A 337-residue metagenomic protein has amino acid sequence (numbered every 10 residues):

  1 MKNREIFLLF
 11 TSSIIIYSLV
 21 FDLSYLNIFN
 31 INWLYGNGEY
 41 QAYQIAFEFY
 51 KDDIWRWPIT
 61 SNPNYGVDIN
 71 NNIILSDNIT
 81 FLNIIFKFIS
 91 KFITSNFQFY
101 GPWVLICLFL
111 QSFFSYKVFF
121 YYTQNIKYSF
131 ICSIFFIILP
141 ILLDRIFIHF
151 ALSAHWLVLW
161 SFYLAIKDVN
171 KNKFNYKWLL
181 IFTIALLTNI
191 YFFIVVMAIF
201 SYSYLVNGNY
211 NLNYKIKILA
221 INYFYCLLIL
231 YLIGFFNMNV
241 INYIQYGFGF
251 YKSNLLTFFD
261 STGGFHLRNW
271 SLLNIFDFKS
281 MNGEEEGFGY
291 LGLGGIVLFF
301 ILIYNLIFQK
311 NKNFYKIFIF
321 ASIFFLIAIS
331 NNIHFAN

Functional and structural regions predicted by a protein language model:
M1-F29, K217-Y223, K310-A321: Start-transfer (signal-anchor) and selected internal transmembrane alpha helices of multi-pass inner/ER membrane
I14-I15, Y223-G234, I319-N331: Hydrophobic alpha-helical membrane-insertion segments
I14-Q111, L139-A154, L256-F276, N332-A336: Membrane-interface coil-to-helix junctions
S18-L23, T123, L164-N170, S201-L212 (+3 more regions): Structural signal for the C-terminal ends of transmembrane alpha-helices and the immediately following loop
L105, F109-V118, K127-V169, F174-L205 (+3 more regions): Membrane-embedded helix bundles of polyisoprenyl
N125-I131, F174-W178, K215-L219, N311-I323: Membrane-interfacial loop-to-transmembrane alpha-helix junctions, especially the N-terminal start
L228-L302: Periplasmic/ER-lumenal interhelical loops and adjacent helix-loop junctions in multi-pass membrane proteins
L291-I327: Hydrophobic, aromatic-rich transmembrane alpha-helices and their immediate juxtamembrane boundary segments
